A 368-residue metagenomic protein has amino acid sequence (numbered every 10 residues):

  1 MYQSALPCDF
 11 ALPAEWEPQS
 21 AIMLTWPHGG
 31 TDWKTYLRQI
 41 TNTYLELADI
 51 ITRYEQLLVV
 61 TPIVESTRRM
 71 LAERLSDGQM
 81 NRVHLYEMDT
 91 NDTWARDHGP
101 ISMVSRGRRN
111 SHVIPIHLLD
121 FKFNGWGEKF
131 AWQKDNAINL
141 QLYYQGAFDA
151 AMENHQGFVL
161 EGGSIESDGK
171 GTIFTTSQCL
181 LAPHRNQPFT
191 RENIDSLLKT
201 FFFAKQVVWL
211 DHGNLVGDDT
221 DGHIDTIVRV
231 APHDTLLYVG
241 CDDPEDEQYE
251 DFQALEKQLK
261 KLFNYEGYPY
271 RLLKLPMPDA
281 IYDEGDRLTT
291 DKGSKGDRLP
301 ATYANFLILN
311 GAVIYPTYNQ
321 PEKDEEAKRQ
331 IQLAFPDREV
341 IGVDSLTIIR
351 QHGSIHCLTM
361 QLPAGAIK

Functional and structural regions predicted by a protein language model:
M1-K368: The feature marks the mature, well-folded catalytic cores of soluble enzymes
